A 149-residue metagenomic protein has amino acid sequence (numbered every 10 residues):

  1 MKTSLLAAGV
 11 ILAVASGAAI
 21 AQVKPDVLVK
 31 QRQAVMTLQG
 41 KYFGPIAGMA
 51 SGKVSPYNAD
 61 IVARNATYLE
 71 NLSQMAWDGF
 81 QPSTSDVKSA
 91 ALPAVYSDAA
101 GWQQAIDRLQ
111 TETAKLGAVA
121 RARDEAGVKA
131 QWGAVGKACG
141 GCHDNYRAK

Functional and structural regions predicted by a protein language model:
M1-A7: Bacterial N-terminal signal peptides that target proteins for export
A7, A19-I20: Intrinsically disordered, low-complexity serine/threonine-rich segments
V14-A18: N-terminal signal peptide c-region/cleavage motif recognized by signal peptidases
V23-W132: Extracytoplasmic c-type cytochrome modules immediately beyond a signal peptide or single-pass transmembrane anchor
V135-R147: The canonical Cys-X-X-Cys-His
